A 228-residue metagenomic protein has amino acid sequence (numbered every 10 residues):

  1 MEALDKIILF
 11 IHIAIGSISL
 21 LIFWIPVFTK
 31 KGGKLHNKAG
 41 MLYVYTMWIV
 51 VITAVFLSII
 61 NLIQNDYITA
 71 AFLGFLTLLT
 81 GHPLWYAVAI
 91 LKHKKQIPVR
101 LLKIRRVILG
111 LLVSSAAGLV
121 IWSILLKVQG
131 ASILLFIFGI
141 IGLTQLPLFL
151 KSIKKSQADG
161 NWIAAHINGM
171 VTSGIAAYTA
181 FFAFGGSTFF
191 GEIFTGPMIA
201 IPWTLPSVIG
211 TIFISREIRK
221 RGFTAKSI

Functional and structural regions predicted by a protein language model:
M1-I228: Alpha-helical membrane insertion/targeting regions
